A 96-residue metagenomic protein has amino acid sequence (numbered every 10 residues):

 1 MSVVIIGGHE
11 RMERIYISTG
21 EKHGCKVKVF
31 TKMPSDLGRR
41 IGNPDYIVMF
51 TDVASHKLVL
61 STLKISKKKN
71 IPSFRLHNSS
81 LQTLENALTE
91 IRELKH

Functional and structural regions predicted by a protein language model:
M1-G24: Short, charged N-terminal beta->alpha structural module
I6-G8, K32, N78: Cofactor-binding loop segments of dinucleotide-utilizing enzymes, especially the Rossmann-like FAD- and NAD(P)+-binding
I15-Y16, L58-L60, E85: Short glycine-/acidic-enriched loop or helix-start segments at secondary-structure transitions that form or flank
G24-R40: A short, well-structured beta->alpha microelement
I41-V48: Short acidic/histidine-rich motifs immediately flanking catalytic phosphotransfer sites in two-component signaling
D52-V53: Short glycine-/small-residue-rich Rossmann-like dinucleotide-binding loops
K67-H96: Ser/Thr/Gly-rich flexible loops in soluble cytosolic domains mediating phosphotransfer, phosphorylation
